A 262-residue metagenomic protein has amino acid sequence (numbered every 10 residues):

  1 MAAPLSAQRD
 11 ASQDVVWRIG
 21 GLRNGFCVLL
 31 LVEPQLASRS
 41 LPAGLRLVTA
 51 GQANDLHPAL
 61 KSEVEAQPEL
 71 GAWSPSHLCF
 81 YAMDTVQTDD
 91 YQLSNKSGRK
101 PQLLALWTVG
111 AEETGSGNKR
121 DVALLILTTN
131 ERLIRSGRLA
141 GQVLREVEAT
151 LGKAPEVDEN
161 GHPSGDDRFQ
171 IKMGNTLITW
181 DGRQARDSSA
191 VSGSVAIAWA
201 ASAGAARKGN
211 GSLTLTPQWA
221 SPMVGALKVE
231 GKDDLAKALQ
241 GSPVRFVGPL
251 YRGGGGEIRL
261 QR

Functional and structural regions predicted by a protein language model:
A3-R9, G137-R262: Interaction-surface and assembly-scaffold signal
P4-G21, G25, L36, V48-V191: Structured soluble/peripheral alpha/beta segments that form catalytic or ligand/cofactor-binding pockets
V28: NAD-dependent ADP-ribosyltransferases
L31-R46: Amphipathic alpha-helical segments
